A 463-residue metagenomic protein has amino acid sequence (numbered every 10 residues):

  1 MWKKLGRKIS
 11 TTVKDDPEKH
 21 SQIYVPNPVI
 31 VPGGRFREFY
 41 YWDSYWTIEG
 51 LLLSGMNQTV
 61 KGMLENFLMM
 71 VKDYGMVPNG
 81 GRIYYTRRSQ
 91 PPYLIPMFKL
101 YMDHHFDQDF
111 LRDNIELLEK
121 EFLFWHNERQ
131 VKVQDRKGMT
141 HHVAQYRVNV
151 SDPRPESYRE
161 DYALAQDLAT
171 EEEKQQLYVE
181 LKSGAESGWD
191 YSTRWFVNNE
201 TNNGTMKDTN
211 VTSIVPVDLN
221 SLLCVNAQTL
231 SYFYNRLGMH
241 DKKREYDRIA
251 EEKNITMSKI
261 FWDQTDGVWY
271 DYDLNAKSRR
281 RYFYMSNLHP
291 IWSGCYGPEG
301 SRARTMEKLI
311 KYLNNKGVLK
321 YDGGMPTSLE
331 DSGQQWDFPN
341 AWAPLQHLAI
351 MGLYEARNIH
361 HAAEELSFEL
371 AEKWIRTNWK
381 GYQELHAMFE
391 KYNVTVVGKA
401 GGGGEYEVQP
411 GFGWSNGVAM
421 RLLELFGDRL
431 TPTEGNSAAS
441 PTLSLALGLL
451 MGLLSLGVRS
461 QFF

Functional and structural regions predicted by a protein language model:
M1-E38, G62-L68, Y74-V77, G81 (+3 more regions): Extended glycan-interaction surfaces of carbohydrate-active proteins
Y40-M70, S286-P298, H347-I359: Alpha-helical support elements that line or immediately flank enzyme active sites and cofactor-binding pockets
S44, I95-F98, N220, C224-A227 (+1 more regions): TPR repeat positional signature
V71-N114: Aromatic/His-enriched, Gly/Pro-containing loop or helix-boundary segments that lie immediately adjacent to catalytic
Y101-D113, L230-E245, A356-A362: Inter-helical turn/loop segments and adjacent helix faces that build the functional surface of alpha-helical bundle
L118-F122, K243-S258, S367-I375: Short amphipathic alpha-helical coiled-coil/interface segments
D428-G448: C-terminal GPI-anchoring signal of eukaryotic secretory precursors
